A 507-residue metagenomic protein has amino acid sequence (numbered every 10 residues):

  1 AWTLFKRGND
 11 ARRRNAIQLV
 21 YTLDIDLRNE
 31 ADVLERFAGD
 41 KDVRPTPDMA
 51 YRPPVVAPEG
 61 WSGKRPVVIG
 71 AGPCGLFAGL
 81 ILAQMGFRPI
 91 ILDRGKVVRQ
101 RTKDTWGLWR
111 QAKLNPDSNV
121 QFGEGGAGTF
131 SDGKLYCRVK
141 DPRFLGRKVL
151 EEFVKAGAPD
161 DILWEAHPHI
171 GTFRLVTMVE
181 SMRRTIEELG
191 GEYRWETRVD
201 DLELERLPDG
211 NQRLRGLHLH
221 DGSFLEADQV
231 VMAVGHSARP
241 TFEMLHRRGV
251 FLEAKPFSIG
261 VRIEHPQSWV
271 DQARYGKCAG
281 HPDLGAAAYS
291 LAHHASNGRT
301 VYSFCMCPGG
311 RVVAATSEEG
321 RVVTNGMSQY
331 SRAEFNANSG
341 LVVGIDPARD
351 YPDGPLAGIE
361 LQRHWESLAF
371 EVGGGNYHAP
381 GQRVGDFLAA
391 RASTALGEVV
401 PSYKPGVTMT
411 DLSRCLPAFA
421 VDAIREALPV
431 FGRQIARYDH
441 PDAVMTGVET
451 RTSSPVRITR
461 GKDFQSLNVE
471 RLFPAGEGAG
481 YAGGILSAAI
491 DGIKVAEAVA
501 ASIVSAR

Functional and structural regions predicted by a protein language model:
A1-L19, L23-R507: Residues forming the flavin
